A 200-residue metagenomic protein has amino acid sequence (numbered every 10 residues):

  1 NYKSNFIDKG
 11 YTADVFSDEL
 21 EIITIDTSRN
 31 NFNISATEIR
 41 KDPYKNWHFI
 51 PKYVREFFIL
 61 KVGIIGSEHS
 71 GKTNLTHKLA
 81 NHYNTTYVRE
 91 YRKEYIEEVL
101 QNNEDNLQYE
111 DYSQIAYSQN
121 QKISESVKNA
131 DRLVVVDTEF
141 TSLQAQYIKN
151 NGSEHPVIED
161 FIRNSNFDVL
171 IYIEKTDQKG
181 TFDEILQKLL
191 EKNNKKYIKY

Functional and structural regions predicted by a protein language model:
N1-L60, I65: Classical nucleotidyltransferase
D14-E19, F140-I185, L189: ATP-dependent NMP and nucleoside kinases share a basic, alpha-helical "lid"
I23-N30, Q178, N193-Y200: Phosphate-binding beta-loop-alpha motif at adenosine-nucleotide cofactor sites
V62-A80: Glycine-rich phosphate-binding P-loop
H77, N81-N120: Conserved substrate/cofactor phosphate-moiety recognition/catalytic segment in nucleotide-dependent phosphotransferases
R89, V136-T138, I173: Active-site flanking residues adjacent to catalytic metal/cofactor-binding acidic residues
S118-N129, I158: Conserved alpha-helical scaffold flanking the Walker A/P-loop in AAA+ ATPase domains
A130-V134, D168-V169: Loop/turn-to-beta-strand initiation segments
